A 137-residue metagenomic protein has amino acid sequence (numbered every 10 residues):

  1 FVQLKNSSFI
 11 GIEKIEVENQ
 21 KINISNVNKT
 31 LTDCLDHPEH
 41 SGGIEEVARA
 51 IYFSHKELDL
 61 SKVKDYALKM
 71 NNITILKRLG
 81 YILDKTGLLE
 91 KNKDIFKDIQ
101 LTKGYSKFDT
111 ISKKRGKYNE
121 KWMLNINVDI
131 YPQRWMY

Functional and structural regions predicted by a protein language model:
F1-F9: Internal, conserved structured core segments that host functional sites
G11-Y137: Hydrophobic alpha-helical interaction segments
